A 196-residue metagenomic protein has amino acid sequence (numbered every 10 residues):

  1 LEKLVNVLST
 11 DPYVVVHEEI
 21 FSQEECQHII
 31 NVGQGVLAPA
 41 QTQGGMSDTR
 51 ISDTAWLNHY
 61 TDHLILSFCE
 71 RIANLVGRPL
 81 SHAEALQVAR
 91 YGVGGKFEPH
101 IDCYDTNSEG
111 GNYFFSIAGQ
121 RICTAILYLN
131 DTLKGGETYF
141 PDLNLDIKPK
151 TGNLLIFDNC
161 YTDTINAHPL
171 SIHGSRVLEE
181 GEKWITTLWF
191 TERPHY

Functional and structural regions predicted by a protein language model:
L1-Y196: Fe(II)/2-oxoglutarate oxygenase catalytic core
